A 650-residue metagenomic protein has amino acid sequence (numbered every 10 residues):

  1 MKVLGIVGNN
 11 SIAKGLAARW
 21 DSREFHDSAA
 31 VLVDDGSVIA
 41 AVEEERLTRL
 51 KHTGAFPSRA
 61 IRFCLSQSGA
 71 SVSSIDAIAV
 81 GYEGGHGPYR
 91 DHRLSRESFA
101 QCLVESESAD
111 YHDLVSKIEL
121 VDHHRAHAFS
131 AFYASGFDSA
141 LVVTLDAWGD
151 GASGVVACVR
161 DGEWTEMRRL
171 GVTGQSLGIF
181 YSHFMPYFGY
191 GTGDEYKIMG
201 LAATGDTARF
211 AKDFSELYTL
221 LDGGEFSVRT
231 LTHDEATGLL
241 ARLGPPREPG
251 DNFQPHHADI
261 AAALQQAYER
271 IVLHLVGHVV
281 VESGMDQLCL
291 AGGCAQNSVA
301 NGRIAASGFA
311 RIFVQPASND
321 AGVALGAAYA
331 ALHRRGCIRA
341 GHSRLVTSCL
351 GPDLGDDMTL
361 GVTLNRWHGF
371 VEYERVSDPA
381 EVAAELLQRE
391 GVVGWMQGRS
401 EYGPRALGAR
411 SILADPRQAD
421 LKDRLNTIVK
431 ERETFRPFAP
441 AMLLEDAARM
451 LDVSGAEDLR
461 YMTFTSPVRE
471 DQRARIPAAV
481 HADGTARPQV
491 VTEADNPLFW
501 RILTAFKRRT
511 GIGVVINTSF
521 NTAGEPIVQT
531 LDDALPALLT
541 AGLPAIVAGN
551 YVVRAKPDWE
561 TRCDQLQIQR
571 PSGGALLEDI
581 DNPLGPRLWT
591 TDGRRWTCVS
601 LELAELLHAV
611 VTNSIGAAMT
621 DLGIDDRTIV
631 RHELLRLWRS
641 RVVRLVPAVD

Functional and structural regions predicted by a protein language model:
M1-G5: Extreme N-terminal starter segment of soluble prokaryotic enzymes
N10-E43, T48-K51, V104-H112, S116 (+10 more regions): Flexible beta->alpha loop and helix N-cap segments adjacent to enzyme active/binding sites
R46-A70, V272: N-terminal phosphate-binding loop and adjacent alpha-helix
R62-D76, L275-G284: Phosphate/pyrophosphate-binding loops at sites that engage ATP/ADP/AMP, CoA/4′-phosphopantetheine, polyphosphate
Q67, S71-E105, S130: Short beta-strand-loop/turn "lid" adjacent to the catalytic site in phosphate-handling enzymes
S71-E83, G284-G293, G394: Short glycine-rich phosphate-binding loop at a beta-alpha junction
A262-L288, R509: Phosphate/ATP-binding catalytic cores across multiple sugar-kinase/actin-like superfamilies, primarily ASKHA
L584-R627, H632-L635: Short amphipathic alpha-helical interface segments
